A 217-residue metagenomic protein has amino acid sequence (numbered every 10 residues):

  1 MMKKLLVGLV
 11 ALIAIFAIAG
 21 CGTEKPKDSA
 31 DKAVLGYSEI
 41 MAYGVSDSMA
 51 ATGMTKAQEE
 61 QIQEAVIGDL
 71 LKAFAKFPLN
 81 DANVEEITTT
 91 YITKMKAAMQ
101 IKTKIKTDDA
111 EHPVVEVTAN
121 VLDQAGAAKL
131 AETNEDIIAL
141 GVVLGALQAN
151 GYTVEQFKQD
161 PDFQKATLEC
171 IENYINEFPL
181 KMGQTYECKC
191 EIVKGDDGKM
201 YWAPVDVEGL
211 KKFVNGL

Functional and structural regions predicted by a protein language model:
M1-L5, L9-L12: Positively charged n-region of N-terminal signal peptides that target proteins for export
A17-G20: C-terminal motif of bacterial Sec signal peptides marking the signal peptidase cleavage site
T23-L217: Subset-of-secretome marker
